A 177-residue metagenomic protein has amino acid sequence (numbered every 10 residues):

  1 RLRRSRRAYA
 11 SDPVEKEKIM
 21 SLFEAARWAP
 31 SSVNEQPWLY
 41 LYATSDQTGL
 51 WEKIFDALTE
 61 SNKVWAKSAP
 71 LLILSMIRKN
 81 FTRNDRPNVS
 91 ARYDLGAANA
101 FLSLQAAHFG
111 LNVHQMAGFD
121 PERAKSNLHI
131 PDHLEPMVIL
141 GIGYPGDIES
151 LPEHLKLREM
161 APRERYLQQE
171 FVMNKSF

Functional and structural regions predicted by a protein language model:
R1-F177: Acidic, surface-exposed loops and disordered segments
